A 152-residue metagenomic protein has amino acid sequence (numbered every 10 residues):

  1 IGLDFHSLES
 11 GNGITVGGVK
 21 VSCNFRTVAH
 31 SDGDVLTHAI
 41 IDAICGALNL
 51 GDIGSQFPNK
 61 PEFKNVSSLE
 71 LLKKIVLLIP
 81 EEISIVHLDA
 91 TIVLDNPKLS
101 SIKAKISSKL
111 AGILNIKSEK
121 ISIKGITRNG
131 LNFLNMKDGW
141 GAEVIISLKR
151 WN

Functional and structural regions predicted by a protein language model:
I1-R26, F133: N-terminal entry segment of metal-dependent catalytic domains or homologous docking segments
T15, I40, I44: Oxyanion-binding "anion nests"
V21-S31, P58-F63, G130-L134: A short glycine/serine-rich beta->alpha loop
D32-I41: Short alpha-helix carrying the canonical HExxH Zn2+-binding catalytic motif
A43-S84: Glycine- and Gly-Pro-enriched alpha-helical subdomains that act as flexible, kink-prone "lid/hinge" or packing modules
D89-K98, K103-L134: Short, conserved loop-to-beta-strand elements that form functional interface hotspots
L134-N152: C-terminal edge-of-domain segments
